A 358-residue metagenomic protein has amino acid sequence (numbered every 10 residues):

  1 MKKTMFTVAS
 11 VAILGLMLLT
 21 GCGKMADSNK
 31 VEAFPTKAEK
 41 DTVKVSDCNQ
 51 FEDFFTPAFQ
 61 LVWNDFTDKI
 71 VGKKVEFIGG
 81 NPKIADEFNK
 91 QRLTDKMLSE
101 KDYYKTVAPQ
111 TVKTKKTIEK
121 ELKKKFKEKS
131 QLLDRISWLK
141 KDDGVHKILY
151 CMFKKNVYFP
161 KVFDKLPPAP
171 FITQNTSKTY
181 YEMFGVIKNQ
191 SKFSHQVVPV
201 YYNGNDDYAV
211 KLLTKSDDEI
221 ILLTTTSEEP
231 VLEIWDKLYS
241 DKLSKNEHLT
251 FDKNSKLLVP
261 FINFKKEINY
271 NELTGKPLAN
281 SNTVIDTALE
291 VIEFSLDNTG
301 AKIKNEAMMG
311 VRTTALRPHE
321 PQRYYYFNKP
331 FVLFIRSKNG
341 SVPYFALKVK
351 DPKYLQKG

Functional and structural regions predicted by a protein language model:
M1-A9: Bacterial N-terminal signal peptides that target proteins for export
S10-M17: Bacterial N-terminal signal peptides
G23-G358: Hydrophobic-core positions in well-structured secondary-structure elements of globular domains
